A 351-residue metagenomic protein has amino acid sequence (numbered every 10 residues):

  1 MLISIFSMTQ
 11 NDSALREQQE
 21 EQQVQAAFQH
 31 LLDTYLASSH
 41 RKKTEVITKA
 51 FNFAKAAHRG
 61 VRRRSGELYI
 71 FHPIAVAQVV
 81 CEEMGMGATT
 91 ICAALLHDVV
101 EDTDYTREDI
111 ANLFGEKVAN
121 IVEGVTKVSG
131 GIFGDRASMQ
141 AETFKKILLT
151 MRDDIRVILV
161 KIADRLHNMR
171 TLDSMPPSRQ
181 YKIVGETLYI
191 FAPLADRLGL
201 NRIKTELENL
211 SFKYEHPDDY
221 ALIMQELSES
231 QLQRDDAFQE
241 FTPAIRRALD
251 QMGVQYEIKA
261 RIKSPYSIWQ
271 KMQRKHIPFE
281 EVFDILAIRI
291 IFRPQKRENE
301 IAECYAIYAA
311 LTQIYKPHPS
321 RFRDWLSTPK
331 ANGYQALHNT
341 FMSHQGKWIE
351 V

Functional and structural regions predicted by a protein language model:
M1-I349: Active-site helical microenvironments for divalent-metal-assisted chemistry
